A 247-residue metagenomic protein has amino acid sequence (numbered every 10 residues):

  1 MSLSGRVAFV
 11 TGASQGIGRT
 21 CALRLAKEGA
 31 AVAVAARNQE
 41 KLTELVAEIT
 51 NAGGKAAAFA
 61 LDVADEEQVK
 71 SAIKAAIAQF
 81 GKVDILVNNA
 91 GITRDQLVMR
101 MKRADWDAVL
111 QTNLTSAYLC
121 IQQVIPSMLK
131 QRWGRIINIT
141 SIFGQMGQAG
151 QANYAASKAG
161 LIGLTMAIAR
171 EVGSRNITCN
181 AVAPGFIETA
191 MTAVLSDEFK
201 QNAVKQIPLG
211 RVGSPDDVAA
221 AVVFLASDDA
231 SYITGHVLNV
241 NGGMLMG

Functional and structural regions predicted by a protein language model:
V7, S14-Q15: Conserved glycine-rich cofactor-binding loop
Q39-E40, A60-A72, R103, D216-D217: The beta1-alpha1 cofactor-binding region of Rossmann-like NAD(H)/NADP(H)-dependent oxidoreductases
L97-V98, K102-L110, T192, A203: Substrate-binding pocket helix/loop in short-chain dehydrogenase/reductase
I121, S157, T165: Active-site helix of classical SDR
P126, R170-S174, S231: Alpha-helical segment proximal to the catalytic Tyr-Lys
S141: Residue(s) in the substrate-gating loop at a strand-loop-helix junction that position the organic substrate next
G173, T178, I233-G235, N241: Short, small/polar-rich loop/turn modules that mediate ligand/substrate recognition or access, typified
